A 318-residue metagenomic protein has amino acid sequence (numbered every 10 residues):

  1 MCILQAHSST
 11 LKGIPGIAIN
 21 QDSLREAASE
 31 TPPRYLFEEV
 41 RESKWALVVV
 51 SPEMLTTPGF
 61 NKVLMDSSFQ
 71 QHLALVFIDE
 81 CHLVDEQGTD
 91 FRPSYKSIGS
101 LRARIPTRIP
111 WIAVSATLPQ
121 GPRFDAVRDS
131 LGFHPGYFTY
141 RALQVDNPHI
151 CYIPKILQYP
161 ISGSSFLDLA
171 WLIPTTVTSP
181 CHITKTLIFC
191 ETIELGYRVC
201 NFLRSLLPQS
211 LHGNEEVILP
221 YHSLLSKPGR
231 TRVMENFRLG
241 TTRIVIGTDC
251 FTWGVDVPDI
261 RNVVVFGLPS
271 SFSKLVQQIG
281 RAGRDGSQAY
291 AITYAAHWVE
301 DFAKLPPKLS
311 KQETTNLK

Functional and structural regions predicted by a protein language model:
M1, V49, W111-A116, T184-T192 (+1 more regions): Conserved RecA-like ASCE P-loop NTPase motor core of nucleic-acid helicases/translocases
M1-S29, S51-T56, T117-F124, E191-Y197: Conserved Walker A/P-loop ATP-binding site and its immediately adjacent core in helicase/helicase-like ATPase domains
G13-A27, P135-A142, L207-P228: Conserved RecA-like helicase motor-core motifs
Q21, E26-A28, T56-K62, E80-K96 (+3 more regions): Conserved ATPase-coupling elements of RecA-like P-loop NTPase cores
L24-L75, L83-T89: Conserved helix/coil segment N-terminal to the catalytic DExD/H
M65-L75, E80-A142: Post-DEXD/H (motif II) to motif III coupling segment of the RecA-like Helicase ATP-binding lobe
F124-D129, G136-L203: Conserved interdomain linker/interface between the two RecA-like ATPase lobes of SF2 helicase motors
T176-K318: C-terminal helicase lobe
